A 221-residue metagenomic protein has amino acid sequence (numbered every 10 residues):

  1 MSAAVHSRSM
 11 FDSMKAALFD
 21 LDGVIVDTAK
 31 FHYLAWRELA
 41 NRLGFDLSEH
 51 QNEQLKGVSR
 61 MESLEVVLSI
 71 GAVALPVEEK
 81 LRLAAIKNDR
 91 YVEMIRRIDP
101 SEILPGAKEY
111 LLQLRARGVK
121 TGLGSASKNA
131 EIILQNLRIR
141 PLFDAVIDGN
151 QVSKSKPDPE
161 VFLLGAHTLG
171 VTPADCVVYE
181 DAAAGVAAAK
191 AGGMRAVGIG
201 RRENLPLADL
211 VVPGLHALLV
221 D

Functional and structural regions predicted by a protein language model:
S2-K15, E109-R115, G122, S127-D221: Asp-based, Mg2+/Mn2+-dependent phosphohydrolase catalytic module
V5-E53: Active-site neighborhood of HAD-like aspartate-dependent phosphohydrolases
H32, R60, I103, D158: Conserved donor sugar-nucleotide recognition element shared by glycan-biosynthetic enzymes
Y33, R37, R60-E65, A84 (+1 more regions): An amphipathic alpha-helix signature
L39-A40, M61-L75, I133, A166: Helix-loop "lid/cap" segments that line or gate small-molecule binding pockets
F45-L47, V73-L75, I139, G170-V171: Helix N-cap/coil-helix junction residues
D46, S69-P105: Metal-dependent phosphoesterase signature
